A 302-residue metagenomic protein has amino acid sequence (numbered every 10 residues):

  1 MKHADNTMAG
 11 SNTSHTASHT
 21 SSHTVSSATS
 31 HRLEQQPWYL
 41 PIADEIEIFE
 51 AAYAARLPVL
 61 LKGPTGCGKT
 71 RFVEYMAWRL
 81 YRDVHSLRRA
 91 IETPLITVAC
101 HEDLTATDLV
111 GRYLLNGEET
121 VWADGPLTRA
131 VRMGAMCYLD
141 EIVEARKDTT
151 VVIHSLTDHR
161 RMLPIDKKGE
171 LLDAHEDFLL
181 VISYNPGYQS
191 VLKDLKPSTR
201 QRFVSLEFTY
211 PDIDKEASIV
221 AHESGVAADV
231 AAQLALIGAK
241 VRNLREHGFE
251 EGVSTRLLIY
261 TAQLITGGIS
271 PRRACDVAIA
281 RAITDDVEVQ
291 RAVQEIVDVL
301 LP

Functional and structural regions predicted by a protein language model:
K2-A17, S21-A232, L236, D298-P302: AAA+ P-loop NTPase catalytic core and its hallmark functional loops
L61, S254, Q290-A292: Hydrophobic alpha-helical interaction segments
A217, S224-A282: Conserved AAA+ ATPase small/helical "lid" subdomain
P271-P302: C-terminal engagement/docking regions of AAA+ P-loop ATPases
